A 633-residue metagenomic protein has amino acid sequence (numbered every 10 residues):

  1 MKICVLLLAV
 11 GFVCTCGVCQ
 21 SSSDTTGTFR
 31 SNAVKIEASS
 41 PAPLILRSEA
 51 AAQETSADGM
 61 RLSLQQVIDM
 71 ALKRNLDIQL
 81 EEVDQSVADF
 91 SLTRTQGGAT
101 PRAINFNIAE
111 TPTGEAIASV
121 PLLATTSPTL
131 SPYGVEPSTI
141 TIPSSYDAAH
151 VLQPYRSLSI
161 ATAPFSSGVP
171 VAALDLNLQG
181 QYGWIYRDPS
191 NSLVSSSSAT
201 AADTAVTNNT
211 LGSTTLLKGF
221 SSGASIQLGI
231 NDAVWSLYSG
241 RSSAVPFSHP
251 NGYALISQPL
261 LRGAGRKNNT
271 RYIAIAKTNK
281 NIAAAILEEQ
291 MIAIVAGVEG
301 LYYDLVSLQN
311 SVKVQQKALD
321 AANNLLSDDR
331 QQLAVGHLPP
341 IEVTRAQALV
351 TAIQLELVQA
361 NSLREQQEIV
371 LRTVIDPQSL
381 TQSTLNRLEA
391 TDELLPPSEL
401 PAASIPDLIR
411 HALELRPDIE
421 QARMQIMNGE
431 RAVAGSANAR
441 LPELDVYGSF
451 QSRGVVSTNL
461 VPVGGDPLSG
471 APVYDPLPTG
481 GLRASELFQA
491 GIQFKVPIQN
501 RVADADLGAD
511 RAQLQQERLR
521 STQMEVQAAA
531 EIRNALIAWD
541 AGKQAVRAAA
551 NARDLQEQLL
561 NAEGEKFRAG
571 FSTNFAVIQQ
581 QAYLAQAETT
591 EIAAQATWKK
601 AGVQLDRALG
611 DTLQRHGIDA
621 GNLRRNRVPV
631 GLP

Functional and structural regions predicted by a protein language model:
I3-L7, V18-R30, P101-S157, P164-V171 (+8 more regions): Acidic, low-complexity, intrinsically disordered peripheral segments
Q79-V83, V87, S221-P246, L261-I286 (+9 more regions): Sec/SRP-type N-terminal targeting helices
A173, A205-N209, V245-H249, S362 (+1 more regions): Transmembrane beta-barrel outer-membrane domains
L176, N208-T214, P250-I256, L408 (+1 more regions): Hydrophobic, lipid-facing positions within transmembrane beta-strands of outer-membrane proteins
L178-Y186, L228-V234, V446-S452: Transmembrane beta-barrel strands of outer-membrane/channel proteins
N209-L211, H249-N251, G300, R345 (+3 more regions): Transmembrane beta-barrel architecture of outer-membrane proteins
A284-L408, A538, G542-A545, E565 (+4 more regions): Periplasmic alpha-helical coiled-coil/stalk elements that build and connect Gram-negative outer-membrane
